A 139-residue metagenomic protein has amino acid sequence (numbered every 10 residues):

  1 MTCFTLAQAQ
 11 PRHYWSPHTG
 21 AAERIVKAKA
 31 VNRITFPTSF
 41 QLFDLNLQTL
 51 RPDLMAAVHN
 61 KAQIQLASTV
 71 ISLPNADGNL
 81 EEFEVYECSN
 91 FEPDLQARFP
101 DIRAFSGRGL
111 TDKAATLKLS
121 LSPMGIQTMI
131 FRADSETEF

Functional and structural regions predicted by a protein language model:
T2-F4: N-terminal signal peptide c-region/cleavage motif recognized by signal peptidases
A9-F139: N-terminal prosegments of processed precursors
